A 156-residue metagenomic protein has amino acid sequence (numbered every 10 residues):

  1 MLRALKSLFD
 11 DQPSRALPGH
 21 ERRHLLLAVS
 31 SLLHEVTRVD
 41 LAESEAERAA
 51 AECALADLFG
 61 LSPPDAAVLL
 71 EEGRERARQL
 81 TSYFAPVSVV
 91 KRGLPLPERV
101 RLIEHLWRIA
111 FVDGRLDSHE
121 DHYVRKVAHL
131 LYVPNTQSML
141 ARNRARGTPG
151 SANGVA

Functional and structural regions predicted by a protein language model:
M1-A156: Small-residue-enriched hydrophobic alpha-helices in membranes
